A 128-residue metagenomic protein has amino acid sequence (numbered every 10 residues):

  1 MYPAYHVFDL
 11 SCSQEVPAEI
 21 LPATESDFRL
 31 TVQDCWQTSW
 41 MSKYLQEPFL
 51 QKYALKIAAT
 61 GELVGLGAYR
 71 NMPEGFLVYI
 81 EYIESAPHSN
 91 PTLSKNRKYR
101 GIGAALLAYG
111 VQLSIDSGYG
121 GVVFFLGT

Functional and structural regions predicted by a protein language model:
M1-K98, A105, Q112-F124: Non-catalytic substrate-recognition and accessory regions of acyl/acetyltransferase enzymes
G127-T128: Conserved active-site alpha-helix within GNAT-family acetyltransferase domains
